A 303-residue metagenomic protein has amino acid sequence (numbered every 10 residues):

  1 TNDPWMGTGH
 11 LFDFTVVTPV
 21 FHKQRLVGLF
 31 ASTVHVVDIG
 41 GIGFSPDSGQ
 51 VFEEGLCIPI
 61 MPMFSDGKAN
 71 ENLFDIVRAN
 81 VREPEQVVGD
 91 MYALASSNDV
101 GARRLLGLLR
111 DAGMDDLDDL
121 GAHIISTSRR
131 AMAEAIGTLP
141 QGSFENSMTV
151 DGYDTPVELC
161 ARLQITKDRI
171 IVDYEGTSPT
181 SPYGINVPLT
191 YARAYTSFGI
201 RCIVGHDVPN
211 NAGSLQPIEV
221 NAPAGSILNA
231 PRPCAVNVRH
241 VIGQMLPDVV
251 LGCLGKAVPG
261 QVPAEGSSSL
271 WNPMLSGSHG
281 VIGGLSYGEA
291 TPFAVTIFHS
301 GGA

Functional and structural regions predicted by a protein language model:
T1-A303: Glycine/proline-enriched, intrinsically flexible loops and inter-domain linkers
